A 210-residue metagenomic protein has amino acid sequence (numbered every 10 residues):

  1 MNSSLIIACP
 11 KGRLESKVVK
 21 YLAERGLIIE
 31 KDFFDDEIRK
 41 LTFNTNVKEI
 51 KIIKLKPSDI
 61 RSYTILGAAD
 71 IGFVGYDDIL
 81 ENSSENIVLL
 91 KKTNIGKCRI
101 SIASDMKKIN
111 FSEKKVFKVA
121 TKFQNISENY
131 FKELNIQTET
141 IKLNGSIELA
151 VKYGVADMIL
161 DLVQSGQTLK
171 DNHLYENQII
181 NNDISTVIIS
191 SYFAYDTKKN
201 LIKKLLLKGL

Functional and structural regions predicted by a protein language model:
M1-L210: Domain-level signature for soluble enzymes in the chorismate/prephenate branch of the shikimate pathway
